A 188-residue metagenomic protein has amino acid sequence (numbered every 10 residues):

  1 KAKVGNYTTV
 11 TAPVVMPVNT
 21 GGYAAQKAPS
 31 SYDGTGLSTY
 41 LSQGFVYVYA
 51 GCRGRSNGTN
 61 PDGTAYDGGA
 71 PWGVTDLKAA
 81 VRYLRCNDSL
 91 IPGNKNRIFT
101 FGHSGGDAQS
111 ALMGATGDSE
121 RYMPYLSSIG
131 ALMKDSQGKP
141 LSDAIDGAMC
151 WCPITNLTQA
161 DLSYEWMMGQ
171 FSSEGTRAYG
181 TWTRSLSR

Functional and structural regions predicted by a protein language model:
A2, Y32-G34, G130-S136: Short alpha-helical segments and helix-capping/turn motifs at coil-helix boundaries
A2-K27, F99: Short beta-strand element of the alpha/beta-hydrolase
P17-T75, T116: Cap/lid segment of the alpha/beta-hydrolase catalytic domain
G36, G73-A80, G105-Q109, L141: Stable alpha-helical elements in mature extracytoplasmic
Y66-L90: Alpha/beta-hydrolase active-site loop
C86-F171: Primarily recognizes the serine-hydrolase "nucleophile elbow" in alpha/beta-hydrolase and SGNH/GDSL folds
E174-R177: Intrinsically disordered, low-complexity regulatory regions in eukaryotic proteins
T181-R188: Low-complexity, serine/threonine/proline-enriched polar segments
